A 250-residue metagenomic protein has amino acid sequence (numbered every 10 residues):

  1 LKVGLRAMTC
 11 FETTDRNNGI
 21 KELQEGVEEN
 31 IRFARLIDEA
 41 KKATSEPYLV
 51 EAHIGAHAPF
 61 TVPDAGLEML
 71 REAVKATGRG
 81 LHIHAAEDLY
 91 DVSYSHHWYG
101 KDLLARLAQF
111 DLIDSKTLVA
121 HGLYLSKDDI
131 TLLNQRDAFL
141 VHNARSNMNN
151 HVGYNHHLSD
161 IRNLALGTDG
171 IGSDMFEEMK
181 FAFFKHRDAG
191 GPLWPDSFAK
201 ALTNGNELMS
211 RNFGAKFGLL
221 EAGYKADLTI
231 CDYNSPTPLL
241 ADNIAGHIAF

Functional and structural regions predicted by a protein language model:
K2-L123: Metal-coordinating catalytic core of metallo-dependent amide/deamination hydrolases
G4-R6, K75-G80, L112-S115, L132-V141 (+2 more regions): Glycine-enriched alpha-helix->loop->beta-strand junction motifs that scaffold or abut catalytic
I54, H84, V119, L133 (+6 more regions): Divalent metal-coordination and catalytic microenvironments
L81-D88, N149-V152, L158-F181, L220-L228: Short acidic/histidine-rich active-site segments
E87-D111, S115-T117, G122-A138, S146-L158 (+1 more regions): Catalytic core of soluble alpha/beta enzymes
L193-G205: Interfacial and helix-entry/exit segments of alpha-helical transmembrane bundles in multi-pass inner-membrane proteins
R211-K216: Short alpha-helix capping/helix-loop boundary micro-motifs
K225-F250: C-terminal cap of metal-dependent C-N hydrolases
